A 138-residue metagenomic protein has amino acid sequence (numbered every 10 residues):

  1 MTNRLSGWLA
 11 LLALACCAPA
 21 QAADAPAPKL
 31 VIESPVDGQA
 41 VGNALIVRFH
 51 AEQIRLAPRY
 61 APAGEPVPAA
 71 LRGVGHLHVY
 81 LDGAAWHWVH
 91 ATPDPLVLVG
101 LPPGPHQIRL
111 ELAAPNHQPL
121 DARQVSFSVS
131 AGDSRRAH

Functional and structural regions predicted by a protein language model:
G7-C17: Bacterial N-terminal signal peptides
A23-L45, S134-H138: Short, compositionally biased P/S/T/A/G/V-rich stretches that sit at domain boundaries
L45, F49, P103-A114: Short, well-structured beta-strand segments within conserved domains
H50-A69: Short amphipathic, basic-aromatic surface patches that mediate peripheral association with negatively charged
Y80-A84: Short strand-turn-strand beta-turns centered on an Asx-Gly dipeptide
W86-H87, A114-A122: Short acidic/polar inter-strand loop motif in beta-rich domains
V89-L96: Short, solvent-exposed loop/turn segments in extracellular or other extracytoplasmic domains
L98-P102: Short, flexible loop/turn segments at beta-strand junctions in immunoglobulin-like and fibronectin type III
